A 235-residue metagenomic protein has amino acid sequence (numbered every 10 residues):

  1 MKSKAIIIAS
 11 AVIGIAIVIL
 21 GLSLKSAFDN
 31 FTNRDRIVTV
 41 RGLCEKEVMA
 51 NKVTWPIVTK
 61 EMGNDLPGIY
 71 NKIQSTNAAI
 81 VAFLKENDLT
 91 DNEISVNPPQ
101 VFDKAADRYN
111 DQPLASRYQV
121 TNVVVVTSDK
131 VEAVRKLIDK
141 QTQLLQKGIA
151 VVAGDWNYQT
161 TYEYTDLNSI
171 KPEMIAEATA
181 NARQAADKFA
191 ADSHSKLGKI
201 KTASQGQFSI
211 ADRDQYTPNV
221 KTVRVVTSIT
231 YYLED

Functional and structural regions predicted by a protein language model:
S3-S10, I17-D235: Short, charged, surface-exposed interaction patches
